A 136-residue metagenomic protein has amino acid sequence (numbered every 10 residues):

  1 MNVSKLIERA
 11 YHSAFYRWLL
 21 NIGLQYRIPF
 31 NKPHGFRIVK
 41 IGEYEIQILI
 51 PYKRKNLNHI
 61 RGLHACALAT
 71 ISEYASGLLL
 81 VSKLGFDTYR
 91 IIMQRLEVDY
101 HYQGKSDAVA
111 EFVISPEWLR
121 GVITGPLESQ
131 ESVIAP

Functional and structural regions predicted by a protein language model:
M1-F15, G104-K105, S115-P136: HotDog/MaoC-like acyl-thioester-processing domains
M1-Q47: Non-catalytic linker/capping segments at the edges of enzyme domains
F30, Y44, I92, S106 (+1 more regions): Residue-level preference for beta-strand/loop junctions
K32-R37, Q94-Y100, G121-V122: Short structured motifs
I46-R54: Short, hydrophobic/aliphatic alpha-helical segments
I48, Q94-L96, A110, V133-P136: Hydrophobic residues positioned within well-ordered beta-strands of beta-sheet architectures
R54-S76, T88-Y89: Hot-dog-fold acyl-thioester-processing enzymes
L79-E117: Hydrophobic beta-strand-centered segment that forms part of the acyl-chain substrate-binding groove
